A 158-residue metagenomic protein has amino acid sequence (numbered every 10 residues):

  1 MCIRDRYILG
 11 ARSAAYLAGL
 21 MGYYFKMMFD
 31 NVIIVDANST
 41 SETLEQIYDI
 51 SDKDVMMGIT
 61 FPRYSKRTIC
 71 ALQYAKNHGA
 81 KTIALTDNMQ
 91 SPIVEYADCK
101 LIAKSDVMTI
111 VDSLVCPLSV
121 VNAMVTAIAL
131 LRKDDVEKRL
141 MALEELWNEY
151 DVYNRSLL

Functional and structural regions predicted by a protein language model:
M1-I3: Short, small-residue-biased leader/transition segments that mark boundaries at the very start of proteins
Y7-S119, A123-R132: Glycine-rich phosphate-binding loops that contact phosphosugars or nucleotide phosphates
D134-L158: A short, charged, Gly/Pro-tolerant segment at domain boundaries
